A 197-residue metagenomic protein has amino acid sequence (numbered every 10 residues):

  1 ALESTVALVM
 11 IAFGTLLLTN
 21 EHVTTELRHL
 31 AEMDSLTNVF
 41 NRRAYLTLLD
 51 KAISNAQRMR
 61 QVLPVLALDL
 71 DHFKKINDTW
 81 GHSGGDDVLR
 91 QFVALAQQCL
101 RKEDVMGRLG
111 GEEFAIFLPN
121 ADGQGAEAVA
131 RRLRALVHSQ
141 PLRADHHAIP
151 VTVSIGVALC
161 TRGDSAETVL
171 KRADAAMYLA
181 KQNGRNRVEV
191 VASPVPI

Functional and structural regions predicted by a protein language model:
L2-L36, R43-S54, V62, D104-V105 (+1 more regions): Signal-transducing coiled-coil linker helices
R28-T47, L68-H82, R90: Conserved nucleotide-binding and Mg2+-coordinating catalytic segments in signaling enzymes
Y45, L49, L66, V88-L89 (+3 more regions): Heptad-repeat coiled-coil signal-transmission/dimerization helices
L48-W80, A96, G107: Active-site-proximal structural segments of metal-dependent nucleotidyl cyclase/transferase enzymes
G84-V105, E113, F117-P119, R132 (+1 more regions): Active-site-proximal alpha-helical element of nucleotidyl cyclase-like catalytic domains and analogous helices
V93-A94, G125-L142, R172-D174: Alpha-helical scaffold within the catalytic cores of cyclic-nucleotide enzymes
V105-R108, I149: A short pre-motif secondary-structure segment
E127-A130, D145, L159-I197: Catalytic-core segments of nucleotide cyclases and related cyclic-nucleotide turnover enzymes
